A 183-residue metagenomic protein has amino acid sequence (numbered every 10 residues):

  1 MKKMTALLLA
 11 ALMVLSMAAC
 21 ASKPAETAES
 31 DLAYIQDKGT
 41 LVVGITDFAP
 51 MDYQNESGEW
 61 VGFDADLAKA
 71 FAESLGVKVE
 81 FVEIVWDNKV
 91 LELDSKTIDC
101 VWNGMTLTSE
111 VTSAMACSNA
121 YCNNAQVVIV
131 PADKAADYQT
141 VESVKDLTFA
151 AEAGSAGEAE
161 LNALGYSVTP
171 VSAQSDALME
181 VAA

Functional and structural regions predicted by a protein language model:
M1-G39: Short, low-complexity disordered leader/linker segments with a strong preference for bacterial N-terminal type II
E26-G104: Extracytoplasmic small-molecule ligand-binding "clamshell" domains of the periplasmic binding protein/Venus flytrap
V42-T46, I129, L147-A151: Short, well-ordered beta-strand segments
F48-M51, D87-N88, T106-E110, K134-A136 (+2 more regions): Solvent-exposed loop/turn segments at secondary-structure junctions within structured extracellular/periplasmic domains
Y53-S57, A68-V77, V141, G154-Q174: Ligand-binding cleft/hinge of the Venus flytrap
E80-E92, A136, G154, T169-A183: Short helix-initiation/N-cap motifs at beta->coil->alpha
S109-C122, Y166: Ligand-binding "clamshell"
P131-T148: Flexible hinge/capping segments at coil-to-helix
